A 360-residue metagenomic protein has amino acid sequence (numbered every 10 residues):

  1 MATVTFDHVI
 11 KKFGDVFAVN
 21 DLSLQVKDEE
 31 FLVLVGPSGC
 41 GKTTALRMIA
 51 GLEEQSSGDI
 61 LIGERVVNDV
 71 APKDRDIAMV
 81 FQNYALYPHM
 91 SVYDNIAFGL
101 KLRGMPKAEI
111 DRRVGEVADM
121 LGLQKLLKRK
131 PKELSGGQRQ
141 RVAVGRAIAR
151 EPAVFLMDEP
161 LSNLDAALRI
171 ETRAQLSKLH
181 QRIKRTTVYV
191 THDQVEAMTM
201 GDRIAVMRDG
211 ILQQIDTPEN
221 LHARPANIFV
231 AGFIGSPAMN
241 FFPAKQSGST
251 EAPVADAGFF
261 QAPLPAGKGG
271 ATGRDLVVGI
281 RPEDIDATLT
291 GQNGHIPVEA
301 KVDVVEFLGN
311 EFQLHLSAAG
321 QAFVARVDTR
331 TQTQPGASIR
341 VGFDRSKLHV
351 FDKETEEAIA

Functional and structural regions predicted by a protein language model:
L22-V33: Pre-Walker A (P-loop) beta-loop-beta motif of ABC nucleotide-binding domains
V35-P37: The feature captures the beta-strand-to-loop junction immediately N-terminal to the Walker
A50: Helix-to-loop junction immediately C-terminal to a conserved catalytic motif
S56-D59, E109, D209, L348: Conserved coupling/switch loops of ABC nucleotide-binding domains, chiefly the family-specific signature
G58-V66: Conserved ABC transporter NBD signature motif
V70-F229: ABC ATPase nucleotide-binding domains
A252-E306, A322, T331-A360: Glycine/charge-rich catalytic "coupling/switch" loops of P-loop NTPases
